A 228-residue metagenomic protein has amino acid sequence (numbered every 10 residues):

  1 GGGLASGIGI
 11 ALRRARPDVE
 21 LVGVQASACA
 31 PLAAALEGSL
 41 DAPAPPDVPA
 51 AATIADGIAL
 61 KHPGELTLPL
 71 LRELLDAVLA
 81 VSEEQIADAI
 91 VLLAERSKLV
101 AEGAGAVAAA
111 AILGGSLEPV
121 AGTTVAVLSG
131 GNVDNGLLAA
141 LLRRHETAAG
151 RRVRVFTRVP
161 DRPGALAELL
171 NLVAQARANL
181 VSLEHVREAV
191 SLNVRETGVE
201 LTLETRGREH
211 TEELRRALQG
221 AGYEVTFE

Functional and structural regions predicted by a protein language model:
G1-E73, L113-P160, L170: Glycine-rich phosphate/pyrophosphate-binding loop at beta-loop-alpha junctions
A5-S6, A109, T211: Short, well-ordered alpha-helical microsegments
V24-S27, A80-S82, A101-E102, V181-E188 (+1 more regions): Beta-strand->loop->alpha-helix junctions that form or flank phosphate-binding loops in nucleotide-handling enzymes
G57-K61, L79-A80, K98, V159-P160 (+1 more regions): Hydrophobic alpha-helical scaffolding
G64-G122: Active-site-adjacent helical/loop segments in soluble small-molecule enzymes
N135-E228: A conserved regulatory-domain signal marking ACT and ACT-like small-molecule sensing domains and adjacent regulatory
